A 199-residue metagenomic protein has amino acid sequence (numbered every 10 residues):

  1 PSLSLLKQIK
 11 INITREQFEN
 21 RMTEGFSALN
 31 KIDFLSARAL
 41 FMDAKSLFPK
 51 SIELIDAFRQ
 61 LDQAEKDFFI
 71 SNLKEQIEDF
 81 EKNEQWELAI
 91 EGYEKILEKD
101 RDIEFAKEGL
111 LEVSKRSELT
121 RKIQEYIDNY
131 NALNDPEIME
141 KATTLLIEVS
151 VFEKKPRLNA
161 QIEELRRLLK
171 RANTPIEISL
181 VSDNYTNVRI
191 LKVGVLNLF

Functional and structural regions predicted by a protein language model:
P1, P49, R101, E153-K154: Short coil turns that delineate tetratricopeptide repeat
Q8-S27, Q60-D79, E112-D135, E164-T186: Alpha-helical linker/edge segments of TPR/alpha-solenoid repeat scaffolds and analogous pre-/post-domain helices
I11, K45-S46, Q63, L97-E98 (+2 more regions): Conserved structural position within tetratricopeptide repeats
N20, A39, D56, N72-E75 (+3 more regions): Primarily a tetratricopeptide repeat
F26, N30, L35, A39-M42 (+2 more regions): Tandem repeat domain/solenoid detector
K82-W86, I90-E91, E98-K99, E108 (+2 more regions): Short loop/turn and low-complexity linker motifs enriched in small/turn-promoting residues
